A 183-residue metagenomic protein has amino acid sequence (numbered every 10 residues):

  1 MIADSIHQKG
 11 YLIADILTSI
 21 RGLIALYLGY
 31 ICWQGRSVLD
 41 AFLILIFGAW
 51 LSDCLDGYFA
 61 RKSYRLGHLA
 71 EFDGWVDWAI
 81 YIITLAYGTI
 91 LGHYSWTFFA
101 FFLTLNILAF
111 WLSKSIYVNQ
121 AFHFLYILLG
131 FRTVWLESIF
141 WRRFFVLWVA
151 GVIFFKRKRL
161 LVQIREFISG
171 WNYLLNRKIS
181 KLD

Functional and structural regions predicted by a protein language model:
M1-Y11, L43, L108-D183: C-terminal membrane-associated helical module and adjoining short loops/tails
D4-L17, G35-F42, L69, D73 (+2 more regions): Membrane-interface helix-boundary signature
Y11, Y27-Y30, Y58, Y64 (+6 more regions): Sequence-level detector for tyrosine residue identity
A14-T18, K62-S113: Multi-pass membrane catalytic core of lipid/isoprenoid biosynthesis enzymes
I16-H68, A100, T104-L105: Membrane-embedded alpha-helical segments that form the functional core of polytopic membrane enzymes, especially those
T18-Y27, G74-L85, A100-L105, Q120-T133 (+1 more regions): Core segments of transmembrane alpha-helices that mediate helix-helix packing or line hydrophobic substrate/ligand
L23-I44, I82-F98, R132-F145: Helix-coil boundary and interhelical linker segments in multi-pass alpha-helical membrane proteins
F47, A79-I80, I164-R165: Juxtamembrane/interface motifs at transmembrane-helix termini
